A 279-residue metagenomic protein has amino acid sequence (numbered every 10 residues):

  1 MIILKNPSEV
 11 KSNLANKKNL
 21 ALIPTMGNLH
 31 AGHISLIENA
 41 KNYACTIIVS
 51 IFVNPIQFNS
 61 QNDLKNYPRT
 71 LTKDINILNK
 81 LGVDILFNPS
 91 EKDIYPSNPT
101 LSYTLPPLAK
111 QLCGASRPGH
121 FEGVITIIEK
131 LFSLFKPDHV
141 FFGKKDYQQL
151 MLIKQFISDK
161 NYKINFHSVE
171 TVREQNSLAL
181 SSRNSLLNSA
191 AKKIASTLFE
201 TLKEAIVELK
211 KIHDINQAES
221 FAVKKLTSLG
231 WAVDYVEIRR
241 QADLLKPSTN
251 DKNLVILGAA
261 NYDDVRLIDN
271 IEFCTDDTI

Functional and structural regions predicted by a protein language model:
I2-W231, R239, D243, I271: Nucleotidyltransferase catalytic core that binds NTPs
F221-I279: Phosphate/ribose-recognition catalytic cores of enzymes acting on nucleotide-derived substrates
